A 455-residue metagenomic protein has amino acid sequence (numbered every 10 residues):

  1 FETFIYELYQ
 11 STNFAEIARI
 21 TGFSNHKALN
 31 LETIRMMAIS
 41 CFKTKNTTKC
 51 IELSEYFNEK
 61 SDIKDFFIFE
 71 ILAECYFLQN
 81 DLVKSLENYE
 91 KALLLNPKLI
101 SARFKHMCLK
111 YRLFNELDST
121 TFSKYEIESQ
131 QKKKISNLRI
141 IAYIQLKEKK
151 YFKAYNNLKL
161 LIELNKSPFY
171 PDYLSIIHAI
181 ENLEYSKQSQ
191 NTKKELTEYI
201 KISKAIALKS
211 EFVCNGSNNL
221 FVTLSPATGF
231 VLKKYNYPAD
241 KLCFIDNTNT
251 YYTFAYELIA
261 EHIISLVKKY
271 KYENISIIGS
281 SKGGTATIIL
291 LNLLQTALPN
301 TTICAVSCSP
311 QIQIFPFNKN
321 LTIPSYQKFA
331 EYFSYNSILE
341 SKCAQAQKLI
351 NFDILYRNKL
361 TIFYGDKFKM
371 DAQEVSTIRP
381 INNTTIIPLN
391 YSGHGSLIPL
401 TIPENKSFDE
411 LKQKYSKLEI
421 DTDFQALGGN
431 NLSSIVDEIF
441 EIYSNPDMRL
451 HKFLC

Functional and structural regions predicted by a protein language model:
I17, C50, S85, S119-T121 (+1 more regions): Single-residue signature of alpha-solenoid repeat helices
T21, S54, Y89, S123-Y125 (+1 more regions): Hydrophobic/aromatic packing residues within the alpha-helices of TPR/SEL1-like helical repeat arrays
A28-L29, D62-I63, P97, Q130-K133 (+1 more regions): Short coil turns that delineate tetratricopeptide repeat
E32, F67, S101, S136 (+1 more regions): Start-of-helix register in tetratricopeptide repeats
C108, R112, S136, I140-Y143 (+4 more regions): Extended, composition-driven regions rather than compact fold-specific motifs
